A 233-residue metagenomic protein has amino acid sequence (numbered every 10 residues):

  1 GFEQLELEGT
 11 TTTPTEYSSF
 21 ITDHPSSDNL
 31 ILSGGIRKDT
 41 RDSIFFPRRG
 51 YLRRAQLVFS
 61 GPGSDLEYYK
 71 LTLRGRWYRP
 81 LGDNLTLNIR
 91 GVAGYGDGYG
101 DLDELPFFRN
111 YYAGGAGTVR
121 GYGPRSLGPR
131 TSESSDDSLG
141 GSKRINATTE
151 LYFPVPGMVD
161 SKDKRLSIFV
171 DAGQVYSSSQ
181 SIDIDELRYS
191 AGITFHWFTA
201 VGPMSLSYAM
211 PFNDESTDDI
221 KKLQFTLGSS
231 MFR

Functional and structural regions predicted by a protein language model:
E3-K164, I168-A172, Y176-S178, T217 (+1 more regions): C-terminal outer-membrane beta-barrel translocator/porin domains of Gram-negative envelope proteins and their
L127, E133, D183-D185, M204: Generic secondary-structure boundary signal with a strong preference for alpha-helix termini
S161, L187-R233: In a subset of proteins, long, contiguous C-terminal domains/tails are tracked
G173-S190: Outer-membrane beta-barrel transmembrane domain signature
